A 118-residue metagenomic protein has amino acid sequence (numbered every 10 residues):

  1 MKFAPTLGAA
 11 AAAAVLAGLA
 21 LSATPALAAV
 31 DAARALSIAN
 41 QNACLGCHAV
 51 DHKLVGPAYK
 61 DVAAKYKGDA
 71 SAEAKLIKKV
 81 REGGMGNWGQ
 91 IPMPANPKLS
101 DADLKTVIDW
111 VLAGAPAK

Functional and structural regions predicted by a protein language model:
M1-A33, A115-K118: N-terminal export/targeting leaders of redox proteins
F3, A33-R34, H48, S71-E73 (+1 more regions): Periplasmic c-type cytochrome electron-transfer domains
L19, A26, I38, V50 (+2 more regions): Short N-terminal micro-motifs specific to bacterial/archaeal maturation and metal-cluster initiation sites
V30-V50: Sequence/structural segment immediately N-terminal to covalent heme-attachment motifs in c-type and related
N40, R81-E82, L112-P116: Residues at helix-coil transition
G46, H52-Y66, K79-T106: Axial heme c-ligation environment in periplasmic c-type cytochrome domains
D69, K75-K78: Post-signal/leader-peptide non-cytosolic segments of secretory proteins
